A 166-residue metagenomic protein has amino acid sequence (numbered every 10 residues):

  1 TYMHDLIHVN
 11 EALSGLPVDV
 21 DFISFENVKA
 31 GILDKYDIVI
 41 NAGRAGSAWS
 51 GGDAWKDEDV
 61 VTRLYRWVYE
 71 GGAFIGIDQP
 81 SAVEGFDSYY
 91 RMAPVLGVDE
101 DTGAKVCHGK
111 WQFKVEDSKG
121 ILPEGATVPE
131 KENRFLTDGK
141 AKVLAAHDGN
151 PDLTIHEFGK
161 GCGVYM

Functional and structural regions predicted by a protein language model:
T1-I38: Aromatic-Pro/Gly-enriched surface loop or interdomain linker that acts as a lid/target-recognition segment
Y2, S47-M166: A conserved amphipathic helix/loop scaffold that creates a polar/acidic microenvironment used either to coordinate
A12-L16, A42, R63, W67-E70: Generic, well-ordered alpha-helical scaffold segments in large soluble proteins
F25, I38, G43-R44, Q79-A82: An acidic- and aromatic-residue-enriched active-site/binding cleft used to recognize and process polar
I32-D34, I40-N41, F86-A93: Substrate-binding cleft/loops of secretory-pathway carbohydrate-active enzymes
L33-W49, D53: Short, well-ordered secondary-structure micro-motifs within conserved domains or adaptor modules
